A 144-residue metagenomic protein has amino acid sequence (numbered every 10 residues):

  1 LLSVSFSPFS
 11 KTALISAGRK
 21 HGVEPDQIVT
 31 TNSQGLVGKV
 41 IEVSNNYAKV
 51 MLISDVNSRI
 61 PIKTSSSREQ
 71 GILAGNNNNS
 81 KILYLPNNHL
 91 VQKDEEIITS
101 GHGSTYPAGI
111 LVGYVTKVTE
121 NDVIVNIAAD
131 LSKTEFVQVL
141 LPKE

Functional and structural regions predicted by a protein language model:
L1-E144: Extracytoplasmic/periplasmic terminal helices and flexible tails
